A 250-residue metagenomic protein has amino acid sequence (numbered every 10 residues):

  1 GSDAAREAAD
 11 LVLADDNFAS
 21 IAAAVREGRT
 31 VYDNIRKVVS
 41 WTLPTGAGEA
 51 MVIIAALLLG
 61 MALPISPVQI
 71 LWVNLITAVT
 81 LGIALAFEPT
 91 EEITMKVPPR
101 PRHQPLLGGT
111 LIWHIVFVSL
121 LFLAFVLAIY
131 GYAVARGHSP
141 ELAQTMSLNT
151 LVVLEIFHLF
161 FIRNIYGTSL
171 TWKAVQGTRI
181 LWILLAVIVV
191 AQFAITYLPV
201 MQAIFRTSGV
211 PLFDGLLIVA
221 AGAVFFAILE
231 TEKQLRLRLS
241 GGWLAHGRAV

Functional and structural regions predicted by a protein language model:
G1-G167: Membrane-embedded transport module
V73-T77, T150-H158, V187-I195, A221-L229: Alpha-helical transmembrane segments of multi-pass membrane proteins
T80-T94, I162, V224-L244: Membrane-helix cytosolic exit motif
L123-A128, V187-A203: Hydrophobic alpha-helical transmembrane segments in multi-pass integral membrane proteins
V134-S139, T168-T171, V200-S208: Membrane-interface helix termini and inter-helical loops of multi-pass transporters
T171-R179: Cytoplasmic-side transmembrane-helix entry/capping segments in multi-pass membrane proteins
I180, L244-V250: Membrane-cytosol interface motif
G209-G222: Membrane-interface transmembrane-helix boundary segments in multi-pass integral membrane proteins
